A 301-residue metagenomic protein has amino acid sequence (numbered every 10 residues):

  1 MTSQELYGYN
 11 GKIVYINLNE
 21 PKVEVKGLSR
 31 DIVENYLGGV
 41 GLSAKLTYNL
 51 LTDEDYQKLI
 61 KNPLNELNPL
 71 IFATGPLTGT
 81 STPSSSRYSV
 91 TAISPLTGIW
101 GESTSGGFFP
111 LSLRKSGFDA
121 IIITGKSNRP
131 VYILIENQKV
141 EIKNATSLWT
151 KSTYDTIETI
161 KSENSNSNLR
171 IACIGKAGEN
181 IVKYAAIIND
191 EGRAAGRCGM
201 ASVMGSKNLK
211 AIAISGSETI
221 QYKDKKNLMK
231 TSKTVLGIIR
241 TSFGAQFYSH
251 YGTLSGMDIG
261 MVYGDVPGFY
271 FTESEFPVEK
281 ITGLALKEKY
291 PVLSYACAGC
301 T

Functional and structural regions predicted by a protein language model:
M1-T104, F108-T301: Intrinsically disordered, low-complexity segments enriched in small residues
